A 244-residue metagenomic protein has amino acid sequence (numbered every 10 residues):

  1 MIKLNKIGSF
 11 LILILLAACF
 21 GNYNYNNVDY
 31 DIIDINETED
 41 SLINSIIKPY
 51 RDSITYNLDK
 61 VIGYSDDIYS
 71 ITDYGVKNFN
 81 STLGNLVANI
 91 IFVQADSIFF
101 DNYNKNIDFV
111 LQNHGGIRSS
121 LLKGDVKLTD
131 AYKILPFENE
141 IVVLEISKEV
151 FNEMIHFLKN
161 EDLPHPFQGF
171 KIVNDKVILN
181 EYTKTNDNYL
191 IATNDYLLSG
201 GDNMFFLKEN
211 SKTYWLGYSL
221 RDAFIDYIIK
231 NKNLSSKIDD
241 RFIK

Functional and structural regions predicted by a protein language model:
M1-G8: Bacterial N-terminal signal peptides that target proteins for export
L15-A18: C-terminal motif of bacterial Sec signal peptides marking the signal peptidase cleavage site
N22-N36, N85, F92-K244: Feature captures C-terminal
E37-T55: N-terminal targeting signals for Sec/Tat export/insertion, comprising classic cleavable signal peptides
S41, S53, D67, D73-Y74 (+1 more regions): Coil residues (strongly favoring Ser/Thr
D52-I68, V126-T129, D195-S199: Short, compositionally biased low-complexity segments
V61-N78, M204-K208: Acidic/histidine-rich, surface-exposed loop or edge segments in extracytoplasmic proteins
S81-T82: A conserved active-site cap/scaffold subdomain adjacent to cofactor or substrate pockets
